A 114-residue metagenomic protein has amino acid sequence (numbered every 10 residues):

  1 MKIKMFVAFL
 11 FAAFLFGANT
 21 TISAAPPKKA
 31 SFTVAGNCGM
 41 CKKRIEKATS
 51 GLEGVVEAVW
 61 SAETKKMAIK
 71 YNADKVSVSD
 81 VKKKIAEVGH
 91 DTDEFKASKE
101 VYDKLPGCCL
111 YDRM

Functional and structural regions predicted by a protein language model:
M1-P27: Bacterial Sec-dependent N-terminal signal peptides
A18, F32-A35, Y102-D103: Processing junctions and N-termini across compartments
K29-K66: N-terminal targeting signals for Sec/Tat export/insertion, comprising classic cleavable signal peptides
I45-K47, D80-V88: Short amphipathic alpha-helices in soluble, non-transmembrane regions that often serve as interface/regulatory elements
S50, G54, K75, A86-D91: Sec-exported extracytoplasmic/periplasmic mature domains
N72-V78: Helix N-cap motif at beta-to-alpha junctions
G89-V101: Conserved short beta-strand edge segments in small beta-sheet-based binding/regulatory domains
D103-M114: Short, low-order "capping/linker" segments at domain edges
